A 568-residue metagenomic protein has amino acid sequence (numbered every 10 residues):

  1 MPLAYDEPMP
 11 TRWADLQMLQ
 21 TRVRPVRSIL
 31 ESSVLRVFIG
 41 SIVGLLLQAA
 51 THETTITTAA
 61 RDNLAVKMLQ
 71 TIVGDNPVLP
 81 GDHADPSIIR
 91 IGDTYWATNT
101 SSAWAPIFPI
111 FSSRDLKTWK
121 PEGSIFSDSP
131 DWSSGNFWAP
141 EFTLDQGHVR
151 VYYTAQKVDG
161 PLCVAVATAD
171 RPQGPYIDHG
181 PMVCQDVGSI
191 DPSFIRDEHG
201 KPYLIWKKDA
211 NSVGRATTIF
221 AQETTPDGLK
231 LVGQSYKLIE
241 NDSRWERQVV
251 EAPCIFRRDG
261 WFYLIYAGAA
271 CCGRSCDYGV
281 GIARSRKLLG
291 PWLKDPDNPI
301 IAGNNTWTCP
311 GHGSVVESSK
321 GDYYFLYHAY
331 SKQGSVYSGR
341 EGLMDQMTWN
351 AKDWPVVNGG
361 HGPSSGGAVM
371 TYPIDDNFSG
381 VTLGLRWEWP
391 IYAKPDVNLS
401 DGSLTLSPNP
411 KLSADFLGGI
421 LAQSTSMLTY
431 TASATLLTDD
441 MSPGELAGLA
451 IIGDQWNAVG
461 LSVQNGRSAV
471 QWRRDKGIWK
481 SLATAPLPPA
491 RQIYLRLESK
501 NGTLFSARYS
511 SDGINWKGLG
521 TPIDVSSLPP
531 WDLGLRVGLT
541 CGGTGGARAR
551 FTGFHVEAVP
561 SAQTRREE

Functional and structural regions predicted by a protein language model:
M1-E31: N-terminal secretory signal peptides that target proteins for export/translocation
T11, T21, F38-I39, A60: Non-membrane alpha-helical secondary structure
Q20, T54-E568: Carbohydrate-active catalytic/glycan-binding domains of CAZyme proteins, especially the secreted or lumenal ectodomains
P25, G40, G553-V556: Generic detector of N-terminal low-structure segments
R36-L46: Bacterial N-terminal signal peptides
